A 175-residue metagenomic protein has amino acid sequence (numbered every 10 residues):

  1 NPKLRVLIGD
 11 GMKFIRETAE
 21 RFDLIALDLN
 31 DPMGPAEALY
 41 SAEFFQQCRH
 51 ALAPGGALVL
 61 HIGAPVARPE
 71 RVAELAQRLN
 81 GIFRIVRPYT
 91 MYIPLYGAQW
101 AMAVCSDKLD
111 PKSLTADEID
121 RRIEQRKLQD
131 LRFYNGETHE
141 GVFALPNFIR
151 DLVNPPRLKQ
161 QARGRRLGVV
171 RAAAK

Functional and structural regions predicted by a protein language model:
N1-A57, A67-R71: The AdoMet/dcAdoMet-binding core of the Class I SAM-like
M12, Y92-P94, K108: Short, solvent-exposed coil/turn elements at secondary-structure transition points
N30, H61-P65, M91: Short strand-turn motif at the edge of the Rossmann-like AdoMet-binding core
F45-Q46, R71-I93, A103: Conserved Class I S-adenosyl-L-methionine
G55, N80-G81, S113-L114: A short, hydrophobic/aromatic-rich structural module that often spans a beta strand with its adjoining loop
L60, I85-T90, K112-A116: Acidic/polar loop patches that form or flank catalytic/metal-binding clefts of enzymes that bind anionic ligands
Y96-Q99: Short acidic/glycine-enriched loop/turn segments that link adjacent beta-strands
A101-K175: SAM/dcSAM-binding transferase cores
